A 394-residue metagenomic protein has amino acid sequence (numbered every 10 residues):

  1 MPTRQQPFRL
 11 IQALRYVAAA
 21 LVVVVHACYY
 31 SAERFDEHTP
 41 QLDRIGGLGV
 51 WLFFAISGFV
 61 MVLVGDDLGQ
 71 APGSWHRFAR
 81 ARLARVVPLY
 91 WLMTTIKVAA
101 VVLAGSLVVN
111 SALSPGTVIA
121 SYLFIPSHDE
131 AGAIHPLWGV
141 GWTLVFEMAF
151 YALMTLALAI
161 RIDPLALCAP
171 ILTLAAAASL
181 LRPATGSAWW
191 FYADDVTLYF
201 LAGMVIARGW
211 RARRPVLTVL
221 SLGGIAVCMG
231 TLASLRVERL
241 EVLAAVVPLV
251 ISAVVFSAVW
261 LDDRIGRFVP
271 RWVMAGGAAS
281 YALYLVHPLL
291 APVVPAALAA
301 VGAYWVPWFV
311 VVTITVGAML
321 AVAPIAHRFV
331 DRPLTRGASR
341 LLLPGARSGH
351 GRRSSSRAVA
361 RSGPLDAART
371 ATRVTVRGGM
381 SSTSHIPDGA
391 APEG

Functional and structural regions predicted by a protein language model:
M1-L10, V17-G46, V62-H76, S127-G132 (+4 more regions): Alpha-helical transmembrane segments in multi-pass integral membrane proteins
Q12, Y16-A19, V50-W51, S57 (+2 more regions): Residues within membrane-spanning alpha-helices of integral membrane proteins, especially the hydrophobic core/packing
Q41, L48, V62-V64, W75 (+5 more regions): Membrane-interface helix-loop-helix regions
W51-F54, L198, R369: His/acidic/aromatic-lined binding-pocket segments of jelly-roll/cupin-type domains and related regulatory beta-sandwich
A55-L63: Central hydrophobic cores of alpha-helical transmembrane segments in multi-pass inner-membrane proteins across all
G58, L83, E147, G203 (+2 more regions): Divalent metal-coordination and catalytic microenvironments
A358-A360, L365-V376, H385-E393: Short amphipathic, helix-prone segments within low-complexity/disordered or flexible regions
